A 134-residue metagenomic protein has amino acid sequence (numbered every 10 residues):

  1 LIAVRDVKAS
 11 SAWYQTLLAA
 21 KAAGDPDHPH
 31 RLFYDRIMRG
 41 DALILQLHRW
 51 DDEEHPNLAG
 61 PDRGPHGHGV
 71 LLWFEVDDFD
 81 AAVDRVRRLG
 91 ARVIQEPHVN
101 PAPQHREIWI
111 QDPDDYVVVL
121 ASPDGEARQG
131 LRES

Functional and structural regions predicted by a protein language model:
L1-L45, W50: Core segments of cupin and vicinal oxygen chelate
L1-R5, Y34-R39, L58-R87, R106-Q111: Vicinal oxygen chelate
L1-S11, A22-A23, G69-F74, A121-S134: N-terminal beta-strand motif that seeds the catalytic metal site of vicinal oxygen chelate
A9-A12, T16, D80-R88, R92: Replace "anionic and nucleotidyl ligands
D25, V83-S134: Vicinal oxygen chelate
D27-P29, D52, D78, N100-P101: Short beta->alpha connector loops
A42-H55, P65, G69, V118-A127: Membrane-topology and secretion signals of cell-surface/extracellular proteins
P56-G60, G130-R132: A short, polar/proline- and glycine-enriched secondary-structure boundary/capping micro-motif
